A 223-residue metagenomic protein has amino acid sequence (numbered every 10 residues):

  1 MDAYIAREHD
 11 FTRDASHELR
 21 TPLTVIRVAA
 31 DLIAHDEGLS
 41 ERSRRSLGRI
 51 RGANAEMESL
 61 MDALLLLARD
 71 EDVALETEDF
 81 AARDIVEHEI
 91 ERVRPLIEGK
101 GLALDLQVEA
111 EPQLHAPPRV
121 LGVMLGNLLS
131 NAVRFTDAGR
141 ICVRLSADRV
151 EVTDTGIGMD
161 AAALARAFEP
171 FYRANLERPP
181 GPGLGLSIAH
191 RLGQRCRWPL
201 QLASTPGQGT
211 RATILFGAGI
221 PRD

Functional and structural regions predicted by a protein language model:
R49-M57: Short alpha-helical segment of the dimerization/phosphotransfer core of two-component systems
E71-E76, Q113-A116: Conserved micro-motifs of the catalytic ATP-binding
E78, E98, A103-Q113, G207: Conserved catalytic submotifs in the C-terminal HATPase_c
A132-V133: Short helix-loop "hinge" at the ATP-lid/N-box region of the Bergerat-fold HATPase_c
A138-R149: Short beta-strand/loop element within the Bergerat-fold HATPase_c
M159-F171: Short conserved segment of the HATPase_c
R197-A203: Glycine-rich ATP-binding loops of the HATPase_c
